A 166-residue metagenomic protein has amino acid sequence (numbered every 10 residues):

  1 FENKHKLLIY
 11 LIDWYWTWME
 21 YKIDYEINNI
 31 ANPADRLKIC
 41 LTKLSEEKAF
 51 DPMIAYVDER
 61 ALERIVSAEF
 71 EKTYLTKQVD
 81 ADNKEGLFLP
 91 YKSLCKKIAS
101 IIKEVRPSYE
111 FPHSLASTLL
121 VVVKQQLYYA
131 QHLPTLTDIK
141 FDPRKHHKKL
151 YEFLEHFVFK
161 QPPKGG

Functional and structural regions predicted by a protein language model:
E2-D24, T42: An amphipathic alpha-helix adjacent to DNA-recognition modules
H5, D80-K84, L136: A short, mixed-charge helix-start or loop-turn motif at secondary-structure junctions
Y10, D24-A61: Hydrophobic alpha-helical connector segments
L11, R36, C40, F111-L115 (+1 more regions): Residue-level detector of well-ordered alpha-helical segments, enriched for hydrophobic/aromatic packing positions
E46, K92, K96-S108, S117-G166: C-terminal peripheral helix-coil segments that are non-catalytic and often amphipathic
I54-Q78, A130, G165-G166: C-terminal regulatory/oligomerization modules of transcriptional regulators
R64-E104, K148: Amphipathic alpha-helical packing segments from all-alpha helical-bundle domains
